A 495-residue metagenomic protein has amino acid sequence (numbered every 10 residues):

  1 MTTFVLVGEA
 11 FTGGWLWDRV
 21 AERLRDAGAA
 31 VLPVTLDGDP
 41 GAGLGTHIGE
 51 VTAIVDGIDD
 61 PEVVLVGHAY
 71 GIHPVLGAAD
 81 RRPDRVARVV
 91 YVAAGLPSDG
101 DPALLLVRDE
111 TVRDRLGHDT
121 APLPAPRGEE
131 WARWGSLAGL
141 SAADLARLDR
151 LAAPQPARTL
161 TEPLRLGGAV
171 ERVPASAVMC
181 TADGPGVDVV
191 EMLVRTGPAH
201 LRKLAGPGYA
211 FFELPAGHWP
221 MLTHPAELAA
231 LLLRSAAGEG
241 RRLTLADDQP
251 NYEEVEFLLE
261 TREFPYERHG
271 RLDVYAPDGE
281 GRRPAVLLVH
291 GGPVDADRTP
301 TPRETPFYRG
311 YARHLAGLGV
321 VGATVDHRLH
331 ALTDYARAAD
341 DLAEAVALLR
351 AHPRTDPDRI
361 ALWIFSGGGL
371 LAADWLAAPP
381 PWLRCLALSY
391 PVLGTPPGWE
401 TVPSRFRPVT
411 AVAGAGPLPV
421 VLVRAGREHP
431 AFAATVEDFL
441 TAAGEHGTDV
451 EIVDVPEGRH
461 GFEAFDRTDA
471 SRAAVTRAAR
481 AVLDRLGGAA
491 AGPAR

Functional and structural regions predicted by a protein language model:
T2-E9, R282-P293: Short beta-strand element of the alpha/beta-hydrolase
G13-W15, G281-R283, G292-L332: Short substrate-entry loop that stabilizes the transition state in hydrolases
G41-G57, F307, Y311, T333-P353: Alpha/beta-hydrolase active-site loop
D80-A87, A343-P408: Primarily recognizes the serine-hydrolase "nucleophile elbow" in alpha/beta-hydrolase and SGNH/GDSL folds
L164-G168, C385, P391-H446: The feature captures the conserved acid-bearing segment of alpha/beta-hydrolase catalytic domains
G184-T196, H429-D438: Conserved alpha/beta-hydrolase "acid-adjacent" motif
R242-G281: N-terminal cap/lid segment of alpha/beta-hydrolase-fold proteins
E437, G444-R495: C-terminal catalytic histidine-bearing segment of alpha/beta-hydrolase fold enzymes
